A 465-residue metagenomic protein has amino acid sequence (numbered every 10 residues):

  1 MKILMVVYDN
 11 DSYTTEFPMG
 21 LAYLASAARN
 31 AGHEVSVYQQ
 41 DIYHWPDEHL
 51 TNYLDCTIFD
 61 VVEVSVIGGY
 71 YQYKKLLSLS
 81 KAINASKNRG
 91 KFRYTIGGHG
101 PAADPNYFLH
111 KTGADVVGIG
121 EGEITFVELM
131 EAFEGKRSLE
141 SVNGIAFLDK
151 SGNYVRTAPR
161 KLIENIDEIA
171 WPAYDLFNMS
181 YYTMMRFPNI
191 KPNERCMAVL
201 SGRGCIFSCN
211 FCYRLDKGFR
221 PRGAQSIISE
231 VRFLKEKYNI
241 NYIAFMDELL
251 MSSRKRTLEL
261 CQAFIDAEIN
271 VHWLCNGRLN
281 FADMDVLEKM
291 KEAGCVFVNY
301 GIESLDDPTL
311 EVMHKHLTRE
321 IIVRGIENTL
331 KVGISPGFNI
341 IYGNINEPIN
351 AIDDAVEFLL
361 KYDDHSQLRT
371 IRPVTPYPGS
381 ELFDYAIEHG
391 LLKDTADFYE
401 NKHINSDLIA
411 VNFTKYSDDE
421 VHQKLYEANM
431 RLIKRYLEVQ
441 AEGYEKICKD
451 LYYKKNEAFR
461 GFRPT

Functional and structural regions predicted by a protein language model:
K2, L24-N165, G379: Glycine-rich beta-alpha loop elements in corrinoid/cobalamin-binding modules across cobalamin-dependent enzymes
K2-V6, N30, E34, T51-V61 (+2 more regions): Radical SAM enzyme core and accessory elements
L4, V142, L148-A198: N-terminal [4Fe-4S]-dependent radical SAM core
V7, Y38-H44, I340-Y342, P373: Residue-level recognition of beta-strand->loop/alpha-helix junctions
N10-M19, I67-K74, R195: A short, glycine/small-residue-rich beta-strand->loop->alpha-helix junction that serves as a flexible
S12, K150, F207, R254-K255 (+5 more regions): Flexible glycine/acidic-rich beta-alpha junction loops that bind and position SAM and/or redox cofactors in anaerobic
P105-K111, V286, N346-K361: Catalytic cores of alpha/beta
P172-G337, Y342, E357: Radical SAM [4Fe-4S] cluster-binding motif and immediate context
